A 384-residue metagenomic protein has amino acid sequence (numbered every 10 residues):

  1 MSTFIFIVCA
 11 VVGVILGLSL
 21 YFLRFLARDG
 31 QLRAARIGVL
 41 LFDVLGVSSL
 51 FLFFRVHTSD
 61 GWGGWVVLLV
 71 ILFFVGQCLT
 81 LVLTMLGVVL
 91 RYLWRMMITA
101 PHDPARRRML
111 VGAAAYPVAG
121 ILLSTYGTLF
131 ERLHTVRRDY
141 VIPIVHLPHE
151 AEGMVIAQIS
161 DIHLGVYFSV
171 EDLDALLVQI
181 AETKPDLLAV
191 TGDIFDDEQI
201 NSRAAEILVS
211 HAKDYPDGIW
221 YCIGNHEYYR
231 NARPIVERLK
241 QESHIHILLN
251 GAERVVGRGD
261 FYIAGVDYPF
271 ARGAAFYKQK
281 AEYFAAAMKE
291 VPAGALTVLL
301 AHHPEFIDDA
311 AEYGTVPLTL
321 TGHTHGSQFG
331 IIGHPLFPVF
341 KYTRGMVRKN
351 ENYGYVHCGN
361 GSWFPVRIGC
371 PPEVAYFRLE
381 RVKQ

Functional and structural regions predicted by a protein language model:
M1-L133: Non-catalytic terminal accessory segments
T3, T58, T80, T84 (+9 more regions): Residue-identity detector for threonine
I5-L20, I37-G38, S49-W62, A119-I207: N-terminal active-site segment of His-dependent metallophosphoesterases
L147-Q384: Soluble catalytic domains of enzymes that build or remodel membrane lipids, polysaccharides, and related
